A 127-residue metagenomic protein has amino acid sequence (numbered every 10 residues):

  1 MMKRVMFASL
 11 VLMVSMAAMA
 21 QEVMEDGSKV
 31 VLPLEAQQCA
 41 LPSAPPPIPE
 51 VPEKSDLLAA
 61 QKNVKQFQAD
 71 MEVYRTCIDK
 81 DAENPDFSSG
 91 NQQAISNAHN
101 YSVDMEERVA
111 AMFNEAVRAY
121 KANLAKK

Functional and structural regions predicted by a protein language model:
M1-K3: N-terminal secretory signal peptides that target proteins for export/translocation
V5, L57-A60, S88-Q92: Short, structured coil/loop segments at alpha-helix boundaries
V5-V14: Sec-dependent N-terminal signal peptides
S15-A20: N-terminal signal peptide c-region/cleavage motif recognized by signal peptidases
Q21-E72, T76-C77: Immediate post-signal-peptide N-terminus of mature secreted/exported proteins
R75-K127: Compact alpha-helical subdomains of small soluble proteins
